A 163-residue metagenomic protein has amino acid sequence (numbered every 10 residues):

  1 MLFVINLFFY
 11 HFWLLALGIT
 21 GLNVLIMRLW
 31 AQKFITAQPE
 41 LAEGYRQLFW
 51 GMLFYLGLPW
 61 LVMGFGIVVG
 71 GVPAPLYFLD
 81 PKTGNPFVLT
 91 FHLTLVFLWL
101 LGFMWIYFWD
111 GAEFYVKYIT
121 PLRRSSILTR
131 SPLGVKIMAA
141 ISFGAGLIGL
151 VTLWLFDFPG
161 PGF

Functional and structural regions predicted by a protein language model:
M1-F3, R46-F91: Long, highly hydrophobic alpha-helical transmembrane signal-anchor segments
M1-F8, P161-F163: Short, strongly hydrophobic alpha-helical membrane anchors
I5-T36: N-terminal signal-anchor/start-transfer transmembrane helix
Y10, L79-Y118: Short alpha-helical packing/oligomerization segments
L17-V24, W60-L61, L93-L100, M104 (+1 more regions): Hydrophobic alpha-helical transmembrane segments of multipass integral membrane proteins
L25-G44, A74-L76, Y107-R130: Cytoplasmic membrane-interface regions of multi-pass membrane proteins
G44-L58, S125-L147: Loop-to-transmembrane boundary segments
L147-F163: Juxtamembrane boundary at the C-terminal end of a transmembrane helix
